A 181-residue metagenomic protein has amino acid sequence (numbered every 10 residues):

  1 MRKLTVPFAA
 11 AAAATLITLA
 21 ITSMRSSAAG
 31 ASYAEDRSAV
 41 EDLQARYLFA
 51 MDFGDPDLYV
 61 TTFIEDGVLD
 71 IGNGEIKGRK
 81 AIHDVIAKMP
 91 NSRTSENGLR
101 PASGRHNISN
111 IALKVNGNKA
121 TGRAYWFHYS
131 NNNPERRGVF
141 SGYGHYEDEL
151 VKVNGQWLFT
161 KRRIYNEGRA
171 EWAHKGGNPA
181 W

Functional and structural regions predicted by a protein language model:
M1-A11: Bacterial N-terminal signal peptides that target proteins for export
A10-A20: Bacterial N-terminal signal peptides
L19-F53, D57-E65: Short, low-complexity N-terminal intrinsically disordered segments enriched in polar/charged residues
S32-A39, S103, V115-K119, G177-W181: Flexible low-complexity loop/turn motifs enriched in small/helix-breaking residues
P56-W126: A solvent-exposed, acidic/Ser-Thr-rich amphipathic alpha-helical stretch
H106-I108, S141-Y146: Short, surface-exposed coil-to-beta transition loops
T121-R123, Y143-H174: Short beta-strand edge/turn micro-motifs at domain boundaries
W126-N132: Beta-strand elements of well-folded, non-transmembrane domains
